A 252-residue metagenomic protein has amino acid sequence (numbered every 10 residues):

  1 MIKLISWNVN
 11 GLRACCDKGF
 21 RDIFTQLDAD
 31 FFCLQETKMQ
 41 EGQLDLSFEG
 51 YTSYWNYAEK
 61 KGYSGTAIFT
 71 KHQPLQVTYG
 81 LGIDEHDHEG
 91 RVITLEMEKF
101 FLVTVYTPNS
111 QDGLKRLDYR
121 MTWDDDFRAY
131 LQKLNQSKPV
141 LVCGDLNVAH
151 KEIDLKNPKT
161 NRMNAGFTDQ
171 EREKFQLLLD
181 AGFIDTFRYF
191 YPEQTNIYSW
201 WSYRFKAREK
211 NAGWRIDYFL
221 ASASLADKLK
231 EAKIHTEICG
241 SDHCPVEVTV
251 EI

Functional and structural regions predicted by a protein language model:
M1-F48, A58-S64: N-terminal, active-site-proximal structural segment of metallo-dependent hydrolase catalytic domains
I2-N10, K99-Q111, C143: Active-site-proximal beta-strand elements of phosphoester/diester hydrolases
N8, F24-G42, L102, L131-E152 (+4 more regions): Active-site beta-strand/loop signature of hydrolases that rely on acidic residues for catalysis
K38, Q43-S110: Structured beta-strand-rich core segments of catalytic domains in phosphoester-bond hydrolases
T52, D126-A212, I216: Metal-dependent phosphoesterases centered on the DNase I-like endonuclease/exonuclease/phosphatase
K61-Q76, F205-D227: Conserved beta strand-loop-helix elements of the APE1-like EEP
K71, L95-E98, S222-A223, V248-I252: Active-site beta-strand termini and strand-to-loop segments that position acidic
G82-I83, P108-D124, K159-M163: Surface-exposed cleft-lining segments at the edges of enzyme active sites
